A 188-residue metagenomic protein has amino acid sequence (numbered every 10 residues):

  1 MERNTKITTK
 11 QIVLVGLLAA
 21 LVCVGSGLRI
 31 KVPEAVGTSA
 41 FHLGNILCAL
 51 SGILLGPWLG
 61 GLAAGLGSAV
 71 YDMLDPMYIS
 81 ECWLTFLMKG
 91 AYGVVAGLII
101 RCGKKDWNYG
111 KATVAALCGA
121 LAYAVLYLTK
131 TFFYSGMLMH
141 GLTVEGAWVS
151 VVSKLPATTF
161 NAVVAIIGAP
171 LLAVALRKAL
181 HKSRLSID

Functional and structural regions predicted by a protein language model:
M1-D188: Loop-helix junctions at membrane interfaces
